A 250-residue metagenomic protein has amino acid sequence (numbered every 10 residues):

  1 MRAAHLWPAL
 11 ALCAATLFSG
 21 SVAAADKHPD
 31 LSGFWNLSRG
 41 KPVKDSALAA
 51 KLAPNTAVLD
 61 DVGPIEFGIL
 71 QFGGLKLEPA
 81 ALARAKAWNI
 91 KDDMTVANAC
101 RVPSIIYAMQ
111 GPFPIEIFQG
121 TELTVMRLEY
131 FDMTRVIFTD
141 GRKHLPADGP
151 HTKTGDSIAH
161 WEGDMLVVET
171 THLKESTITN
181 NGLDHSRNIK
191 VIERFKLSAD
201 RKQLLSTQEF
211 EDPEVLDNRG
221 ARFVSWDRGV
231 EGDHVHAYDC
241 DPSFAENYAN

Functional and structural regions predicted by a protein language model:
M1-L6: N-terminal secretory signal peptides that target proteins for export/translocation
P8-S19: Bacterial N-terminal signal peptides
A23-N250: PEST-like low-complexity, intrinsically disordered acidic/proline/serine-rich tracts that flank trafficking/processing
